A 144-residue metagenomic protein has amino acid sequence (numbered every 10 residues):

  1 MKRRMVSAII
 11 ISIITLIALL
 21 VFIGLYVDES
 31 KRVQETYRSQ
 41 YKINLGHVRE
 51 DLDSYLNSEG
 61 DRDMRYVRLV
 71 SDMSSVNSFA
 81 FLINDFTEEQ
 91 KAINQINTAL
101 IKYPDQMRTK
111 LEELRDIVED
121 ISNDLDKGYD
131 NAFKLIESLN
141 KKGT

Functional and structural regions predicted by a protein language model:
M1-R4: Positively charged n-region of N-terminal signal peptides that target proteins for export
A8-G24: Hydrophobic membrane-insertion alpha-helices, especially the h-region of bacterial N-terminal signal peptides
V21, V27, K91-M107, S122-D130: Hydrophobic transmembrane alpha-helix bundles
I23-Q40: Amphipathic alpha-helical segments and their boundaries
E29-R32, S78-A92, F133-T144: Contiguous hydrophobic segments
T36-L100, D120: Alpha-helical segments in soluble extracytoplasmic regions
D105-T144: C-terminal amphipathic alpha-helix
